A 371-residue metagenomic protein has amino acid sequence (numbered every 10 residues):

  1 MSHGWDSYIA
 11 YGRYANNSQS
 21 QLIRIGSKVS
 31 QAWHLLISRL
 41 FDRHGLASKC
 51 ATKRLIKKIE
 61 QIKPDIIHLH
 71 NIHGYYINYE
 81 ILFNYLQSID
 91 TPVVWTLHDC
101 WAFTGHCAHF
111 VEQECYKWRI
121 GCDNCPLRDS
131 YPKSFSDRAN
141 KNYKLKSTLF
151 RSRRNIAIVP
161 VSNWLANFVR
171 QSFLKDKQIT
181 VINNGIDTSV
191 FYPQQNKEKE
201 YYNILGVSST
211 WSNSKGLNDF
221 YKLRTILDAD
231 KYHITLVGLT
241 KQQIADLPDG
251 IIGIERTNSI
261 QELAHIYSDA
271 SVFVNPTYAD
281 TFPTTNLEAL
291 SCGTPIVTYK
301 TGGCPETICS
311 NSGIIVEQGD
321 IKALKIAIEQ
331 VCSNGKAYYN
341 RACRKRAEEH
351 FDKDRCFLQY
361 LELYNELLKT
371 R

Functional and structural regions predicted by a protein language model:
V159, K197-K215, Y221-R224: Conserved donor-binding/catalytic core segment of Leloir-type glycosyltransferases
W164, G185: Carbohydrate-associated surface elements
G238-Q261: Nucleotide-activated donor-binding/catalytic signature segment of Leloir-type glycosyltransferases, i.e., the conserved
H265-A270: Short alpha-helical donor nucleotide-sugar binding micro-motif in glycosyltransferases
Y278: Aromatic "clamp/platform" in nucleotide-sugar-dependent glycosyltransferases that forms part of the donor/acceptor
P295-T298: Short hydrophobic beta-strand element within catalytic cores of glycosyltransferases and related nucleotide-activated
S310, I314-I321, Q330-G335: Conserved acidic donor-binding segment of nucleotide-sugar-dependent glycosyltransferases
A337-H350, Q359-E362, E366: A short, well-ordered alpha-helix in the C-terminal region of glycosyltransferases
